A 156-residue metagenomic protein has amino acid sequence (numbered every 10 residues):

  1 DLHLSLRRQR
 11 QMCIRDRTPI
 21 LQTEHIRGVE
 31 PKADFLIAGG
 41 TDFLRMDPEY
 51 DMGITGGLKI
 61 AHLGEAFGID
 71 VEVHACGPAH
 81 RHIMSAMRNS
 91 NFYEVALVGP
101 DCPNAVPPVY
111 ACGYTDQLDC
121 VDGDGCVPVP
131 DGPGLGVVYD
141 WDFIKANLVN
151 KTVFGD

Functional and structural regions predicted by a protein language model:
D1-R10, I14: Single conserved hydrophobic/aromatic residue that forms the stacking wall/gate of nucleotide- or nucleobase-binding
S5-R7, V98, I144: A generic signature of intrinsically disordered, low-complexity regions enriched in glycine/proline and charged/polar
Q11, R15-C126, P130: Shared catalytic-loop signature of beta/alpha-barrel
P133-D156: Extended hydrophobic packing segments that form well-structured cores
